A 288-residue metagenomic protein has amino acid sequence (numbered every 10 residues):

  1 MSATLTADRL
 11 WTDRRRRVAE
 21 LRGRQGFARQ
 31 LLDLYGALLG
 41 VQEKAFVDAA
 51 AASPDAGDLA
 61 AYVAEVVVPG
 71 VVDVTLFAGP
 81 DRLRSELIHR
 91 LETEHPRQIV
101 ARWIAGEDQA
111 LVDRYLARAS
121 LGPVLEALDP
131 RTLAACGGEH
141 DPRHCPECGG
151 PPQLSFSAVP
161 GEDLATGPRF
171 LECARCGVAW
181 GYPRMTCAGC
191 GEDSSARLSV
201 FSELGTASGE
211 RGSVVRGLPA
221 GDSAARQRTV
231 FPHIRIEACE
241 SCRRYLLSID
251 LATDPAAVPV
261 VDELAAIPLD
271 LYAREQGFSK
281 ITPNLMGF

Functional and structural regions predicted by a protein language model:
S2-A135: N-terminal alpha-helical interaction blocks
I88, I99, I104, I234-I236 (+3 more regions): Weak global preference for isoleucine
L128-R274: Cys/His-clustered metal-coordination modules, chiefly Zn-binding fingers
I249-A252, N284-F288: Short flanking/linker segments adjacent to small metal-binding domains or redox-active Cys/His motifs
L269-M286: C-terminal membrane-proximal segments flanking the terminal transmembrane helix
